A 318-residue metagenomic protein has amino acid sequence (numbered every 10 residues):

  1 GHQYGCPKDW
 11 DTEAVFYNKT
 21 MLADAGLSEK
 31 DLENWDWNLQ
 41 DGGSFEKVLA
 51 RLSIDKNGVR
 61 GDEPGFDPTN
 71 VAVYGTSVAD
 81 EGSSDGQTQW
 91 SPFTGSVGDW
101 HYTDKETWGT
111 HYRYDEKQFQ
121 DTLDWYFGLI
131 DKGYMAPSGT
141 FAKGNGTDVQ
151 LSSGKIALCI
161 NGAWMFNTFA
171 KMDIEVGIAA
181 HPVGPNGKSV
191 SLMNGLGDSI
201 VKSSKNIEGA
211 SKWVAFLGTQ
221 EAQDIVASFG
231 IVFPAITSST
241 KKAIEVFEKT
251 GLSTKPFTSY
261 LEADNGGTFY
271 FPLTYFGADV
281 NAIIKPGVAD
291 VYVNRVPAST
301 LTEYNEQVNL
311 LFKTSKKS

Functional and structural regions predicted by a protein language model:
G1-L22, A179, V183, G187-S191 (+1 more regions): A structural signal for short loop-to-beta-strand junctions that line the ligand-binding cleft of periplasmic/secreted
G1-T88, W100-G139, K202, N206-E208 (+2 more regions): Helix-loop-helix "hinge/cap" segment bordering the ligand-binding cleft or interdomain interface
Y17, N161, K205, L217-G218: A conserved hydrophobic position in a structured secondary element of the catalytic/binding core that shapes
M21-L22, S44-S53, N145-C159, P286-A289 (+1 more regions): Short helices/loops that flank or line small-molecule/ion binding pockets
E81-G82, G86-W100, H111-K212: Extracytoplasmic/periplasmic substrate-binding proteins
A215-T240: Periplasmic-binding protein-like
A235, L252-Q307: C-terminal capping/gating helix-and-loop segments adjacent to ligand/active sites or protein-protein/ligand interfaces
E306-S318: Short, low-complexity disordered leader/linker segments with a strong preference for bacterial N-terminal type II
